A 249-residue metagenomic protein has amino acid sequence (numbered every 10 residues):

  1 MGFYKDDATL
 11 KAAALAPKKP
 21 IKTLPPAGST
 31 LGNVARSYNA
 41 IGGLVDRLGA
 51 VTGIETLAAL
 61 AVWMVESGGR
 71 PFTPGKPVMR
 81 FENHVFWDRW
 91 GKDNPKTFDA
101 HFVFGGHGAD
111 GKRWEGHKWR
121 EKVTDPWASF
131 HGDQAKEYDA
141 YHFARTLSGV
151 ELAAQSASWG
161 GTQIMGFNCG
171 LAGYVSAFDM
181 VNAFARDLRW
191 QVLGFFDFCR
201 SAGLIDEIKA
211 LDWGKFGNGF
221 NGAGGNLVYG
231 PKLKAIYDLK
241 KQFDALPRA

Functional and structural regions predicted by a protein language model:
M1-A249: Cell-wall glycan-active module
